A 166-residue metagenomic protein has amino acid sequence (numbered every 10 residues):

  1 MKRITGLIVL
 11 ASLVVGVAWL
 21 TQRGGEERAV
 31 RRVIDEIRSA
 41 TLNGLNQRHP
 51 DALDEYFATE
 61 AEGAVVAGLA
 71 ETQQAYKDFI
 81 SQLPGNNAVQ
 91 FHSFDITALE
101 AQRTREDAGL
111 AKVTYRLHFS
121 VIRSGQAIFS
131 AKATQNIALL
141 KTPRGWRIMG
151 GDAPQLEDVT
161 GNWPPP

Functional and structural regions predicted by a protein language model:
K2-T59: Short, low-complexity N-terminal intrinsically disordered segments enriched in polar/charged residues
G24, R28-R32, N43-R48, A67-A70 (+2 more regions): Soluble non-cytosolic domains of exported or imported proteins
A29-I34, N86-F91, I148: A broad structural signal for short, well-ordered beta-strand segments within beta-sheet-rich domains
T41, I80-L83, I137: Hydrophobic, Leu/Ile/Phe/Ala-enriched alpha-helical segments that form helix-helix packing faces
Y56-E71: A short gly/proline-enriched turn/hairpin at secondary-structure junctions
A61, A101, A153: Hydrophobic pocket-lining residues within nucleotide cofactor-binding pockets
A75-A127: Surface-exposed, charged secondary-structure patches
T104-P166: Exposed beta-sheet edge and beta->alpha loop/turn motif
